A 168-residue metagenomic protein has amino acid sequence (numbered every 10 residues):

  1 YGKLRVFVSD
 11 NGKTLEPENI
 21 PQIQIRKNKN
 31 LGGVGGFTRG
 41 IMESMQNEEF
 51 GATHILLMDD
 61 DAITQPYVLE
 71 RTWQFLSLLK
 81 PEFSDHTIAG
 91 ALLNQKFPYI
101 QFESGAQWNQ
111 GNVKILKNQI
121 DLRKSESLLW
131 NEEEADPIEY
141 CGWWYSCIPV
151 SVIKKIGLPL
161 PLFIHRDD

Functional and structural regions predicted by a protein language model:
Y1-R26: Acidic donor-binding segment of Leloir-type glycosyltransferases
N19-G35, E43: Conserved donor nucleotide-binding strand/loop of the catalytic core
N28-F37, Q65, I164-H165: A short, glycine-/small-residue-rich helix N-cap motif at loop->alpha-helix starts within glycosyltransferase
Q46, P66-I115: Conserved donor NDP-sugar-binding/catalytic core segment of glycosyltransferases
F50-I63: Short beta-strand-to-loop acidic/aromatic patch adjacent to the donor-nucleotide binding site
I120-S146: A recurrent flexible, glycine/aromatic-enriched loop bordering the glycosyltransferase active site that acts as
I138-Y145, K155-D168: Donor nucleotide-sugar recognition loop
S151-V152: Short, well-ordered alpha-helical scaffold segment located in the soluble/lumenal catalytic or ligand-binding core
